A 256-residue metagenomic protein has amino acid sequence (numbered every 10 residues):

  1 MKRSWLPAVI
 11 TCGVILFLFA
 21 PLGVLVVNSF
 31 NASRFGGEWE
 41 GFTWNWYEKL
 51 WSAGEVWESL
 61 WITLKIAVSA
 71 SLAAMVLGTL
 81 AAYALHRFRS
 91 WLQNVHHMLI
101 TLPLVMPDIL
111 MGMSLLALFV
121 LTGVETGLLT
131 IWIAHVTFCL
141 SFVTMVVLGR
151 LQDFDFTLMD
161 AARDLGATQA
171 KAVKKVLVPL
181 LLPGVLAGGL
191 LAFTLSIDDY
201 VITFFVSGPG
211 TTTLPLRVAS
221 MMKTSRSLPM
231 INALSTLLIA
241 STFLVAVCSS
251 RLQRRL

Functional and structural regions predicted by a protein language model:
M1-V9, A20, L148-M159, R163 (+2 more regions): C-terminal transmembrane helix and the adjacent membrane-cytosol boundary/short C-terminal tail of inner/organellar
K2-W5, V68-I100, A117, F156 (+1 more regions): Transmembrane-helix boundary motif in ABC transporter permease subunits
I10, I15-L22, V136, T144-L148 (+2 more regions): Transmembrane alpha-helices
A20-G54, F205-P209, L256: Short membrane-interfacial helix/loop motifs at transmembrane-helix boundaries
G23-R34, V143, V185-S220: Non-cytoplasmic
F35-G37, W44, I109-C139, A170 (+1 more regions): Membrane-interfacial helix termini and adjacent extracytoplasmic/periplasmic loops of multi-pass transporters
Y47-E55, S196-R251: Interhelical loop and adjacent transmembrane-helix boundary motif in polytopic membrane transport permeases
W57, W61, K65-L77, A81 (+8 more regions): Hydrophobic alpha-helical transmembrane segments of multipass integral membrane proteins, especially permease/channel
